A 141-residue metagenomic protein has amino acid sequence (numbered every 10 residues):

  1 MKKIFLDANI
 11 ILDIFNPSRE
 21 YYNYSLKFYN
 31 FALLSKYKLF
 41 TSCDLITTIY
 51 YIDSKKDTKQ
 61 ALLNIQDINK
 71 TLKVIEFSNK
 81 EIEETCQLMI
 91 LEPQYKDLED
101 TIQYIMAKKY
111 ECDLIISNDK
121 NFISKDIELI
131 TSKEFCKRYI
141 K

Functional and structural regions predicted by a protein language model:
M1-F40, S54-L63, F135-K141: Short, well-structured N-terminal submotif of metal-dependent ribonuclease cores
K3, K109-K141: Acidic, PIN/NYN-like endoribonuclease modules and their adjacent C-terminal/linker elements
N9, D44, T101-I105: Active-site phosphate/pyrophosphate-handling residues
L26, D44-I46, Y50-V74, K80-E81: Active-site-proximal, substrate-binding regions of enzyme catalytic domains and RNA-binding/basic surfaces
F31-A32, I68, L88: Hydrophobic helix-cap positions at the C-terminus of alpha-helices in RecA-like/P-loop ATPase nucleotide-binding cores
L34-K36, K70-T71, K125: Structured helix-beta-strand junction loops
F40, I75, I130: General small-molecule cofactor/ligand-binding pocket signal
K73-K120: Active-site neighborhoods of divalent-metal-dependent phosphate/nucleic-acid chemistry enzymes
